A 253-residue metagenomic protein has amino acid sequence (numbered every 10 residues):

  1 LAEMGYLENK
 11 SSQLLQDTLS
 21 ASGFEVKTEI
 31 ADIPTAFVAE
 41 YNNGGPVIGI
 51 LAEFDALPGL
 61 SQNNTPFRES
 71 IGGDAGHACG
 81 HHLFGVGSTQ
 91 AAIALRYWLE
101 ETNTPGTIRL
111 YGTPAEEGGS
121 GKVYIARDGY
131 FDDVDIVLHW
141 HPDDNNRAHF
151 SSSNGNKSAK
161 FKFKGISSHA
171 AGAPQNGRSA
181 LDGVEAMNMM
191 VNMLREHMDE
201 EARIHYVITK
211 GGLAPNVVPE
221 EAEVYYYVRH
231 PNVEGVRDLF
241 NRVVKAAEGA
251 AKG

Functional and structural regions predicted by a protein language model:
L1-H77, H82, V86-T89, I93-G106: Acidic/His- and Gly-rich active-site-bordering loop/insert found across diverse amide/peptide-bond hydrolases
K10, L14, G183-A186, D238-A246: A non-catalytic, amphipathic alpha-helix used as a structural packing/dimerization or gating element in enzyme scaffolds
L19-F24, R195-R203, A251-G253: Short secondary-structure junctions
T35, G59, T65-G76, H82-L83 (+2 more regions): Histidine/acidic-residue-rich, glycine-tolerant segments that coordinate divalent metal ions
F54-A56, R195, V244-G253: A common structural junction motif
H169, N241, G249: Active-site-adjacent C-terminal substructures of enzyme catalytic domains
P215-V244: A conserved active-site cap/scaffold subdomain adjacent to cofactor or substrate pockets
